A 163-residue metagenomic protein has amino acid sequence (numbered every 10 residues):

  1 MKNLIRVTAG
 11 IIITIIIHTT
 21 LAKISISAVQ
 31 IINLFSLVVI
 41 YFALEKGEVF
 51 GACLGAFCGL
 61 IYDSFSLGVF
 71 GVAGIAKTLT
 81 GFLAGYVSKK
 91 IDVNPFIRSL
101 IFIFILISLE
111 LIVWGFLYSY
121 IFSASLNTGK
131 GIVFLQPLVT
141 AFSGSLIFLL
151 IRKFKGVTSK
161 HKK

Functional and structural regions predicted by a protein language model:
M1-K163: Terminal, non-globular segments
